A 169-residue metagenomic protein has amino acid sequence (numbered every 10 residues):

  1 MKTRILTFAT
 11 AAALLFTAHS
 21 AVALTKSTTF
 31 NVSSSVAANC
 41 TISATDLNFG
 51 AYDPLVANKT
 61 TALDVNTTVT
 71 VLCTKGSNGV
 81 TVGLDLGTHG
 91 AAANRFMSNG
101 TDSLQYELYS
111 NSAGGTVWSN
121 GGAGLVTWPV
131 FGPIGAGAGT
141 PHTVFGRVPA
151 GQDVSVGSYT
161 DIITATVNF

Functional and structural regions predicted by a protein language model:
M1-A9: Bacterial N-terminal signal peptides that target proteins for export
A12: Polar, enzyme-active/binding microenvironments
T17-S20: N-terminal signal peptide c-region/cleavage motif recognized by signal peptidases
V22-S98, W128-F169: N-terminal small/polar-rich segments of proteins
I42-S43, V117-T127: Short beta-strand and strand-turn-strand segments in soluble, beta-rich domains
D85-G87, E107-N111: Predominantly extracellular/luminal cell-surface or secreted proteins
R95-M97, T101-L108: Glycan-recognition/cleft segments
S112-G114, F169: Solvent-exposed strand-loop boundary residues in beta-sheet-rich modules
